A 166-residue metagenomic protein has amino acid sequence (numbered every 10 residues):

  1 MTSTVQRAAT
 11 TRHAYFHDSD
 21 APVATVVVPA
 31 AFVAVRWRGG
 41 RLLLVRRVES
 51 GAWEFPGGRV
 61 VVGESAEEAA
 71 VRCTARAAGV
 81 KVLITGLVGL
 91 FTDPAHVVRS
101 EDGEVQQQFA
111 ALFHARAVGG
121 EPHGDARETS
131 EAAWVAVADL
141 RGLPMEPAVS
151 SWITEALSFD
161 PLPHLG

Functional and structural regions predicted by a protein language model:
T2-F32, G103: Acidic, metal-coordinating catalytic segment for phosphate/diphosphate chemistry, firing primarily on the Nudix
T25, A52-W53, F91-V97: Short, solvent-exposed loop/turn segments at secondary-structure junctions
T25-V27, E101-F109, A126-T129: A generic structural micro-feature
A34-V35, L112-R116, A136: Short, well-ordered beta-strand micro-motif
W37-A77: Conserved Nudix-box catalytic region and its N-terminal flanking loop in Nudix hydrolases and closely related
G51-W53, P122-G166: Nudix hydrolase/Nudix homology domain
K81-F91: A short coil-to-beta-strand element that immediately follows conserved catalytic motifs
D93-E121: Active-site-adjacent beta-strand/loop module that shapes the phosphate/pyrophosphate-binding cleft
